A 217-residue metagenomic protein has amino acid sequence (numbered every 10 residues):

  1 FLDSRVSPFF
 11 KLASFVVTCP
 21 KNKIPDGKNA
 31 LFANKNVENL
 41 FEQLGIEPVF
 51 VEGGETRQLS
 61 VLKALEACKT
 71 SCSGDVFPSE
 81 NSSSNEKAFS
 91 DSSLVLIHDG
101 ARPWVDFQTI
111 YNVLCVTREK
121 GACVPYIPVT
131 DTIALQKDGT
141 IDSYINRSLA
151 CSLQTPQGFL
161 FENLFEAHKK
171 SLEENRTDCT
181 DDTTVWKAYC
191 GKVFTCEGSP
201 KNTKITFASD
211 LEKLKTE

Functional and structural regions predicted by a protein language model:
F1-G74, E80, S84-D91, L172-E174: Conserved N-terminal catalytic core of the sugar/cofactor nucleotidyltransferase
D3, E66, T70, C115 (+2 more regions): Short, well-ordered alpha-helices that flank and scaffold nucleotide-derived cofactor binding pockets
A13-F15, G121-A122, K192: Residues at the starts of beta-strands that form the adenosine-phosphate
I24, V61, I97, I110 (+4 more regions): A general structural signal for well-ordered alpha-helical segments in protein cores
G27-K28, V113, L214: Hydrophobic packing residues within well-ordered alpha-helices of enzyme cores
E55, C151-E217: Conserved alpha/beta core of the MobA/IspD/sugar-nucleotide pyrophosphorylase nucleotidyltransferase superfamily
R57-N81, N85-D138, Q154: Conserved beta-loop-beta/alpha segment of the NTase-like Rossmann-fold superfamily that binds/positions NTPs
A134-F159: Short, flexible, basic/aromatic active-site loop/helix in glycosyltransferases
